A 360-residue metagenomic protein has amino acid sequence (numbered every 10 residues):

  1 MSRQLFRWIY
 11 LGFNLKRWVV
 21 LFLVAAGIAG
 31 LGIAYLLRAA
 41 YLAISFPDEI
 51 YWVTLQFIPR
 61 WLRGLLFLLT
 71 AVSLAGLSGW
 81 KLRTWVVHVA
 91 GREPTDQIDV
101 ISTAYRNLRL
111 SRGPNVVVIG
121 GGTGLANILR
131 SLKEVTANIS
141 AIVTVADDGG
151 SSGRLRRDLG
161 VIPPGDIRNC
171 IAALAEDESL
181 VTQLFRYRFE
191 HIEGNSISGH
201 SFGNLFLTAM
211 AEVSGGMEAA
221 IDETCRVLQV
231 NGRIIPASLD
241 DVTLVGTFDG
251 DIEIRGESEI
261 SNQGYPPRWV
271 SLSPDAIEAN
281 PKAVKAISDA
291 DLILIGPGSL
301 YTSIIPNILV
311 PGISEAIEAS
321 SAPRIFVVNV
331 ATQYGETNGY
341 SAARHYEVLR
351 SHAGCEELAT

Functional and structural regions predicted by a protein language model:
M1-D96, A146-G264: Electropositive, gly/pro-rich neighborhoods at or near active sites that engage anionic ligands
I98-G113, E278-V284: A short, basic/flexible loop-to-alpha-helix module at the beginning of a structural domain
L110-T136: Acidic, Ser/Thr-rich low-complexity segments on the non-lumenal side of membrane proteins
A137, S320-R324: A short helix->loop->beta-strand "cap" motif at the edges of active sites that frequently abuts
A146-S152, T302, R324-F326, A331-G335: Short gly/pro/ser/thr-enriched loop/turn and capping motifs at secondary-structure boundaries
D158-C170, G339-E356: Acidic, Ser/Thr-rich peripheral helices and adjacent loops at domain boundaries
A290: An anion/phosphate-binding loop that grips the pyrophosphate of nucleotide cofactors and donors
L300-V310: Glycine/threonine-rich flexible loop motifs
